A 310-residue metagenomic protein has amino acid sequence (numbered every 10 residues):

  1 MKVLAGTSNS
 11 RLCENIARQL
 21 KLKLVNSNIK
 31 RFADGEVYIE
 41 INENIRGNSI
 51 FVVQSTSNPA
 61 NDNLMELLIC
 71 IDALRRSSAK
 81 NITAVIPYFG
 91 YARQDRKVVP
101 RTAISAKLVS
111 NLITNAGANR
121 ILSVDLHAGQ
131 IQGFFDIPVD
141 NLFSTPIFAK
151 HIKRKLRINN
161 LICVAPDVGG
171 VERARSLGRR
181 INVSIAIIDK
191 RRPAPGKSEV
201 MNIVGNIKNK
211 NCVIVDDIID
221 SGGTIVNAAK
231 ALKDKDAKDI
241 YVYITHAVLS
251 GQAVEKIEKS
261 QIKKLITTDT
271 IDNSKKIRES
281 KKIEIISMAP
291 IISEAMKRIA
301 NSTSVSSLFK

Functional and structural regions predicted by a protein language model:
M1-K310: PRPP-associated nucleotide enzymes
